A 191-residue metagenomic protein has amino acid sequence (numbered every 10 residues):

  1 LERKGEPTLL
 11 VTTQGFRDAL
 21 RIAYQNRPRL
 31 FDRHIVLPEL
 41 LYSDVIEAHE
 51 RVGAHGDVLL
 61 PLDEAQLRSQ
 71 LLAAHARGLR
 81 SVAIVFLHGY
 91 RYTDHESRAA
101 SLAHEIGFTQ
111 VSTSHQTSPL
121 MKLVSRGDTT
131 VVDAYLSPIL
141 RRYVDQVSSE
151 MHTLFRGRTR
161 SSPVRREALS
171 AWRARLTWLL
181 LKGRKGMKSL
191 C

Functional and structural regions predicted by a protein language model:
L1-C191: N-terminally biased helix-coil "hinge/interface" segments that flank
